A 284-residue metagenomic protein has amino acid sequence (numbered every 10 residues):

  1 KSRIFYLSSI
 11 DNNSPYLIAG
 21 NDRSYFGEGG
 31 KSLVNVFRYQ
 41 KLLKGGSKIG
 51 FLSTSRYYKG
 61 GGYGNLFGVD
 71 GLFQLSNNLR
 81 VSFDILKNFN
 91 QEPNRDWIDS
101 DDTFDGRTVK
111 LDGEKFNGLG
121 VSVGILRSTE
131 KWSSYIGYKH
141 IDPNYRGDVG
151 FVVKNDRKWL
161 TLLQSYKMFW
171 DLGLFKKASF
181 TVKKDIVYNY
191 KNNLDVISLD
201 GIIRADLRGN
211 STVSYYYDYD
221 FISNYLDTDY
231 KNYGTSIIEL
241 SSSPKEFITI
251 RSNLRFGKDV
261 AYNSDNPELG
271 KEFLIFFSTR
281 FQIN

Functional and structural regions predicted by a protein language model:
K1-D70: A conserved hydrophobic secondary-structure block that centers on an alpha-helix together with its immediately flanking
K1-S2, K44-G46, L75-S76, S128-K131 (+1 more regions): Short, well-ordered loop/turn elements at secondary-structure boundaries
S9-D11, K44, T54-R56, Q74-S76 (+3 more regions): An acidic- and aromatic-residue-enriched active-site/binding cleft used to recognize and process polar
G46, N78, F175-K177: Short secondary-structure junction motifs
G64, L72, I85-N284: Exposed, low-structure sequence patches enriched in small/polar residues
S82: Carbohydrate-active enzymes and regulators
